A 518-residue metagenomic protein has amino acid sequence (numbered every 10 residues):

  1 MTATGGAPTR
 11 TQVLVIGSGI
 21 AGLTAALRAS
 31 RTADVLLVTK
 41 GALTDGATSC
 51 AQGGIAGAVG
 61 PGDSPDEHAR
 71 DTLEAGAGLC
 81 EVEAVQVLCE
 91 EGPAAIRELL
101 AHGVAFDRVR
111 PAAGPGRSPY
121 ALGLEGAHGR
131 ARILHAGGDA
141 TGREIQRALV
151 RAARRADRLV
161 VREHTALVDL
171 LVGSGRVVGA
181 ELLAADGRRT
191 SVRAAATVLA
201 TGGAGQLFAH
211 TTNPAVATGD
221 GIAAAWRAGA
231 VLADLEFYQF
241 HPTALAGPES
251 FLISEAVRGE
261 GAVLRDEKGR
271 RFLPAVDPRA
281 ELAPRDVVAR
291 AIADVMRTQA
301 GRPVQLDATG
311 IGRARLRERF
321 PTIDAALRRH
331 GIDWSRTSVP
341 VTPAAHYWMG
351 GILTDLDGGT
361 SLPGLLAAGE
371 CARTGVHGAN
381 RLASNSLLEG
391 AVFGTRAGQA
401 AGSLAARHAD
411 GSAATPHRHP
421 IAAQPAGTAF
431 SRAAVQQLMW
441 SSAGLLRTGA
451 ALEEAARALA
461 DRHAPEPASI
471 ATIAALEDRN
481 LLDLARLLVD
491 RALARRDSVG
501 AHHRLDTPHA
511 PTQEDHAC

Functional and structural regions predicted by a protein language model:
T2-T11, R28, D34, A42-L43 (+9 more regions): Glycine- and aromatic-enriched mobile tails/lids
V13-L37: N-terminal Rossmann-like FAD-binding beta1-loop-alpha1 element of flavoenzymes
L14-I16, V192-T201: Short hydrophobic core segments
V15, G19-I20, A42, A204-G205: Residue-level detector of alpha-helix initiation sites
G41-L73, A77, Q239-P242, S254: Conserved N-terminal glycine-rich FAD pyrophosphate-binding loop of Rossmann-like flavoproteins
L43, A224, A230-V339, A391 (+2 more regions): An anion/pyrophosphate-binding glycine-rich loop and adjacent beta-alpha core in soluble alpha-beta enzymes
C80-P93, I133-R151, R162, T211-G219 (+2 more regions): Short beta-strand to alpha-helix junction loop
H102-R188, A200, A209, H241-L245: Conserved redox-cofactor binding core of oxidoreductases
